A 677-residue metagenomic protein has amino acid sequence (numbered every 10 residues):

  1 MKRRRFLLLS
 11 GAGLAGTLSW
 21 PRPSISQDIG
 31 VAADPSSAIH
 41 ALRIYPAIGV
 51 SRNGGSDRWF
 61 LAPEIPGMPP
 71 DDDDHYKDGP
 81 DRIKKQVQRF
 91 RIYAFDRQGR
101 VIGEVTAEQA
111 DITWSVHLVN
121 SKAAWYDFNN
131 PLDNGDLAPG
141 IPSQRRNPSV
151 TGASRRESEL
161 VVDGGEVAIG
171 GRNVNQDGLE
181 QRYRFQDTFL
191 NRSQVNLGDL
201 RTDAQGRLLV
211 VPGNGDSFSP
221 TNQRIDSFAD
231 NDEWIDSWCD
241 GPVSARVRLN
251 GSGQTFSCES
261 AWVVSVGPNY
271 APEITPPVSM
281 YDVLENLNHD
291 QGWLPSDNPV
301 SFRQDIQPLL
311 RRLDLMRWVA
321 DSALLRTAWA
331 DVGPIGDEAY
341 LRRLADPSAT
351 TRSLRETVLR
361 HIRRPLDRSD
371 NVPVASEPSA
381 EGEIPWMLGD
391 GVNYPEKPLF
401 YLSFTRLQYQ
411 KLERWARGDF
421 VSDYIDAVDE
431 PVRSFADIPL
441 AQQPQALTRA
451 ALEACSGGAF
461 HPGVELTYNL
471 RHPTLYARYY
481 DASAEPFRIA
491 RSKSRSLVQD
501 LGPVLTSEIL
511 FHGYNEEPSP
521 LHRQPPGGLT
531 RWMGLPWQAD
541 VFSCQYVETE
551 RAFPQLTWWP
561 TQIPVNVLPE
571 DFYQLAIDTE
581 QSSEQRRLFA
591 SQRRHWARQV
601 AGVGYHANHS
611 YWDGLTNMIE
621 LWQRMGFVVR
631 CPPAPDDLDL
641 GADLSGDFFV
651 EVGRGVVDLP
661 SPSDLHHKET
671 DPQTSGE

Functional and structural regions predicted by a protein language model:
R5-S24: N-terminal export signals
I29-E677: Aromatic- and Gly/Pro-enriched helix-to-coil junctions and flexible linker segments
